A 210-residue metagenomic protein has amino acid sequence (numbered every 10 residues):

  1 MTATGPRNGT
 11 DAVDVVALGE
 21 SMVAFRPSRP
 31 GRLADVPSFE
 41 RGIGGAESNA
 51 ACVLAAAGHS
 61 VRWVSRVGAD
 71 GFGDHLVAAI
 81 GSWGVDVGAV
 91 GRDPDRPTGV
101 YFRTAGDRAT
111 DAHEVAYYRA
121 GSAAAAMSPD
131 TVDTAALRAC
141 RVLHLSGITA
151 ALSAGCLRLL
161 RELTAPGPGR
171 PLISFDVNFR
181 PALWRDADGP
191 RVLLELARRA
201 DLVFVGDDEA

Functional and structural regions predicted by a protein language model:
T2-D86, A109: Glycine-rich phosphate/adenosyl-contacting loop at the front of the ribokinase-like
T2-G5, V87-G88, P129-V132, R161 (+1 more regions): A generic local structural motif
T10, A136-R138, L194-A197: A short, aliphatic-rich alpha-helical micro-motif
L18-S21, R26, V67, A120-G121 (+3 more regions): Fold-independent oxyanion-binding glycine-rich loops and adjacent beta-strand/coil segments at enzyme active sites
P30-L33, V77-A79, T131-V132, L157-L160 (+1 more regions): Short, glycine/charged-enriched secondary-structure capping and boundary segments
G42-N49, M127-P129, R185-D188: Short secondary-structure boundary/capping elements
S60-G147, I173: Conserved N-terminal subdomain of the carbohydrate kinase-like
V142, I148-A210: Conserved beta-alpha-beta core of the PfkB/ribokinase-like small-molecule kinase fold
